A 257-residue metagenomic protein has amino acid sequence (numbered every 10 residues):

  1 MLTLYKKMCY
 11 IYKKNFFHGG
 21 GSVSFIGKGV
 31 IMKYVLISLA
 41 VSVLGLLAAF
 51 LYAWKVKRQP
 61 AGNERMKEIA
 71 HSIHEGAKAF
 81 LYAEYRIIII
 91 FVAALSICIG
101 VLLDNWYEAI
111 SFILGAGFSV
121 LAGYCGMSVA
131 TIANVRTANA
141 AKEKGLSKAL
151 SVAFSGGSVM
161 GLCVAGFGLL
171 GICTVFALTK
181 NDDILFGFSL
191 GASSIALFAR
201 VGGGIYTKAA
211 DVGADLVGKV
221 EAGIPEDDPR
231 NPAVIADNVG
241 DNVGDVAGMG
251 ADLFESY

Functional and structural regions predicted by a protein language model:
T3-I31: Short, Lys/Arg-enriched N-terminal segments with co-localized hydrophobic residues within the first ~10-30 amino acids
M32-Y257: Hydrophobic, small-residue-rich transmembrane alpha-helices and their short perimembrane loops in multi-pass membrane
